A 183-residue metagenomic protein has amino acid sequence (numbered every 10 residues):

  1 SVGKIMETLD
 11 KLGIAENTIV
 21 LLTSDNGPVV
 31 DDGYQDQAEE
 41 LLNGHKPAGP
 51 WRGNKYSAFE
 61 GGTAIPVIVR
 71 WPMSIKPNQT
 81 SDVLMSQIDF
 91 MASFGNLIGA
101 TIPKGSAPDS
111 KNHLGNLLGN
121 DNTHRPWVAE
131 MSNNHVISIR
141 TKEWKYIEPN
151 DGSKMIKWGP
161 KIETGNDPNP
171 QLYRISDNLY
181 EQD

Functional and structural regions predicted by a protein language model:
S1, I5-T8, W71, S93 (+1 more regions): Generic, well-ordered alpha-helical scaffold segments in large soluble proteins
S1-Q35: Metal-dependent active-site segment of extracytoplasmic phospho-/sulfohydrolases and closely related
T23, I68, Q87: Generic enzyme active-site microenvironment
P28-A58, I75-Q79, V83, I88-Q171 (+1 more regions): C-terminal cap/loop subdomain of S1 sulfatases and analogous C-terminal strand-loop tails that border
G61: Ligand-binding/active-site lining segments
